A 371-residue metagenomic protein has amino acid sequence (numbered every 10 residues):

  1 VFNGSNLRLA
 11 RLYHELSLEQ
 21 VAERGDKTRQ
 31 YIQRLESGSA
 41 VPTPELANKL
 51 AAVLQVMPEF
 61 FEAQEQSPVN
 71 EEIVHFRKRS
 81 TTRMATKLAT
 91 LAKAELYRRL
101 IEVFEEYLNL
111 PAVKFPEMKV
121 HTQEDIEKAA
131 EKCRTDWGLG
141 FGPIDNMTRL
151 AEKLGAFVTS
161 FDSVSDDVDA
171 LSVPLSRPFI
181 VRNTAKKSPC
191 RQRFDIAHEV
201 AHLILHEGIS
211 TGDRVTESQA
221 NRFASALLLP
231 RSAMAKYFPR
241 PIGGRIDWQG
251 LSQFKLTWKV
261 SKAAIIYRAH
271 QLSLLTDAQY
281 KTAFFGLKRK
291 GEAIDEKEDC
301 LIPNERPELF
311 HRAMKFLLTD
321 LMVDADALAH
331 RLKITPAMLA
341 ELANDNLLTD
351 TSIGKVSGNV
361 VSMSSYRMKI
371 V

Functional and structural regions predicted by a protein language model:
V1-V371: Active-site hotspot residues in diverse enzymes, especially metal/ion-binding acidic/histidine motifs
